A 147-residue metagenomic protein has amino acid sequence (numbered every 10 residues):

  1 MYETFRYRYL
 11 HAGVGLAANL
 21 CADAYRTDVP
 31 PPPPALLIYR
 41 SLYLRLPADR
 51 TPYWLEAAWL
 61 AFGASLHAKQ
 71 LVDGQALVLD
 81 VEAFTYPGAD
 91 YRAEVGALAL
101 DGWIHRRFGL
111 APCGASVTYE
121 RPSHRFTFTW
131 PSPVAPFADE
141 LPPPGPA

Functional and structural regions predicted by a protein language model:
M1-A147: Accessory interaction regions appended to the cores of large information-processing enzymes
